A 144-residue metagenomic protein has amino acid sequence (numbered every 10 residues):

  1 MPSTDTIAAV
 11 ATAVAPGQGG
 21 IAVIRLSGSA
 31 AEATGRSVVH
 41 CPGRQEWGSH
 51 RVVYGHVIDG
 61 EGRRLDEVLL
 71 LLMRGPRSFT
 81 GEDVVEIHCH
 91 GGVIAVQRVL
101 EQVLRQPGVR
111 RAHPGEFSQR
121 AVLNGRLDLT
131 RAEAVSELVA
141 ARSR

Functional and structural regions predicted by a protein language model:
M1-R144: A glycine-rich (often HGG/GG-containing) alpha/beta subdomain
